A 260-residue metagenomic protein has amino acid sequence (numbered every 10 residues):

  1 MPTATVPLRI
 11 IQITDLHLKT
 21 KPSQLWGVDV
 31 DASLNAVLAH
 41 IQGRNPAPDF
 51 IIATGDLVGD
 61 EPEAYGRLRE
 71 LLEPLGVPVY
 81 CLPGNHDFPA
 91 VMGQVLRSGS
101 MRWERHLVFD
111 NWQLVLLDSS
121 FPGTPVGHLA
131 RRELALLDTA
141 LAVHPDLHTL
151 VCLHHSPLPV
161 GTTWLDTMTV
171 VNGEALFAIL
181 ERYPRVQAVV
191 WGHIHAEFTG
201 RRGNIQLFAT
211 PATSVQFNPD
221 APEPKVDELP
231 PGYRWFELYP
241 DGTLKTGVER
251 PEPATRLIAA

Functional and structural regions predicted by a protein language model:
M1-R69, V160: N-terminal active-site segment of His-dependent metallophosphoesterases
A4, V28-D31, N35, I179 (+1 more regions): Binuclear metal-dependent phosphoesterase catalytic core
P7-T20, N111-S120, L150-C152, I205-P211 (+1 more regions): Active-site-proximal beta-strand elements of phosphoester/diester hydrolases
T14-H17, G55-L57, N85-H86, S119-S120 (+3 more regions): Active-site metal-binding loops of divalent metal-dependent hydrolases
T14-S33, G59, F88-M101, P122-R131 (+1 more regions): Acidic/histidine-rich helix-loop elements that form or flank divalent-metal/phosphate-binding sites at the catalytic
S23-Q24, A53-E73, F88-M101, G127 (+2 more regions): Metal-dependent catalytic neighborhoods of phosphoester/phosphodiester hydrolases
V37-F50, V126-F208, G242-L244: His/acidic metal-ligating clusters that form di-metal
V79-A90: A short, structured active-site edge motif that brings together acidic residues
